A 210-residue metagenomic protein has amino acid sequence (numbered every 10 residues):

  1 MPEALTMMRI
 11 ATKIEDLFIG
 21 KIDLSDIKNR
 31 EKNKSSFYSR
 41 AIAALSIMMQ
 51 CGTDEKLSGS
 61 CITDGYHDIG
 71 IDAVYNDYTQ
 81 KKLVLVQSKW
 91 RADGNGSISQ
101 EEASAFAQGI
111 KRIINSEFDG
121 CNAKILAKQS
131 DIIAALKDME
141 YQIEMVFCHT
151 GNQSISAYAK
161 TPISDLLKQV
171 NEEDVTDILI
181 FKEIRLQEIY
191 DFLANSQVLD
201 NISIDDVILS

Functional and structural regions predicted by a protein language model:
M1-S210: N-terminal extension/subdomain marker
